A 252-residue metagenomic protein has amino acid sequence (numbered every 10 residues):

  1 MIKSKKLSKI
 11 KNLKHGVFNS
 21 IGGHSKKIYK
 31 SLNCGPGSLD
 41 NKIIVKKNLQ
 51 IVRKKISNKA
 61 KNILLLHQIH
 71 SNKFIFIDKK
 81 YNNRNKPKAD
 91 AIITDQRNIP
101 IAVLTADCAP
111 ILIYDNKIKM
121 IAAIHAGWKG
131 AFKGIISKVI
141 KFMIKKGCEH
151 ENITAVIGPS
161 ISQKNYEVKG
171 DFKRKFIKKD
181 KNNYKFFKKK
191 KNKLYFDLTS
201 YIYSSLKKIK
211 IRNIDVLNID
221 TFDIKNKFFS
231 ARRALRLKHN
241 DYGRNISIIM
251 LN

Functional and structural regions predicted by a protein language model:
M1-N252: Active-site microenvironment for binding and transforming phosphate-containing groups
